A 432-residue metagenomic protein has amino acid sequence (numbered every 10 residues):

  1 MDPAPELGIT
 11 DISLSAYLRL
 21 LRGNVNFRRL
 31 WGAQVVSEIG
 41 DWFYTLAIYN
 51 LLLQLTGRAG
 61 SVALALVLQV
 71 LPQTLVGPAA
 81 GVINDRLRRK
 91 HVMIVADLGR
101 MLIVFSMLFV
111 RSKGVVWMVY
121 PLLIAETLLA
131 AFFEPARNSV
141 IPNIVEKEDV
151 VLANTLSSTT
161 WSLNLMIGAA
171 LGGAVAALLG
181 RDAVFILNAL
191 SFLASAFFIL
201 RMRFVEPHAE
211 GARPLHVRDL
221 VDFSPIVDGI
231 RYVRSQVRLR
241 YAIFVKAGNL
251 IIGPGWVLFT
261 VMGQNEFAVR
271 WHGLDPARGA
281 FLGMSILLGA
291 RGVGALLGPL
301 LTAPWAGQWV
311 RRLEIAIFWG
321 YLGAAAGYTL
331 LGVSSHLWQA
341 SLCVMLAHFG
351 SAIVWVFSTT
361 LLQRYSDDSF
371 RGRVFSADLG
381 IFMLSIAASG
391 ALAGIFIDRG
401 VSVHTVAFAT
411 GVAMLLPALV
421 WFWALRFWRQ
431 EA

Functional and structural regions predicted by a protein language model:
D2, L75-P78, R86, V92 (+5 more regions): C-terminal transmembrane bundle of multi-pass solute transporters/carriers
D2-R28, V205-F244: Juxtamembrane intracellular "pre-TM" segments in multi-pass secondary transporters
N26, W42, V115, V119 (+4 more regions): Residue-level signature of transmembrane alpha-helical entry/exit and packing/kink sites in multi-pass membrane
R28-L46, L66-N84, R88-I103, M118-A177 (+9 more regions): Substrate-agnostic recognition of the 12-TM MFS/MFS-like secondary transporter fold
Y44, L53, S106-V110, E126 (+4 more regions): MFS-fold secondary transporters
Y44-A47, L51, T56-A63, T155 (+2 more regions): Small-residue hotspots at the loop-to-helix junctions and early N-terminal turns of transmembrane alpha-helices
L46-T56, M107-K113, I167-L187, V261-R270 (+2 more regions): Transmembrane alpha-helix termini and helix-breaking/packing motifs in multi-pass membrane transporters
S139, N143, F185-V217, F422-A432: Helix-loop junctions on the cytosolic side of multi-pass membrane transporters, especially the intracellular loop
